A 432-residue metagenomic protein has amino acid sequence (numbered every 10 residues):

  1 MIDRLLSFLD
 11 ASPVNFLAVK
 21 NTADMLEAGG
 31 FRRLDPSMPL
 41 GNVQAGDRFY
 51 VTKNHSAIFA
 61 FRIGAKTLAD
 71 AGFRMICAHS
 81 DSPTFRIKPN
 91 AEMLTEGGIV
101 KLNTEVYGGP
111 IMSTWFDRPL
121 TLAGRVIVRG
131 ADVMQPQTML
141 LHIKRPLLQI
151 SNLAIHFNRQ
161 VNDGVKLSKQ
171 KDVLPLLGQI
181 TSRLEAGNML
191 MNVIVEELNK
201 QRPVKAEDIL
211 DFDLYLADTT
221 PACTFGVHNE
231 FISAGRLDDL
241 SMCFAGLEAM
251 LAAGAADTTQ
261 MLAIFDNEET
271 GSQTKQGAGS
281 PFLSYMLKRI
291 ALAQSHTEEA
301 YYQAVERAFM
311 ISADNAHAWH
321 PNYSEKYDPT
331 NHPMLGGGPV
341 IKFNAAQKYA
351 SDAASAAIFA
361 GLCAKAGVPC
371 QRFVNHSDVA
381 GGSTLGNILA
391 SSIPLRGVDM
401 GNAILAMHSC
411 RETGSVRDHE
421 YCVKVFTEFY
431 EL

Functional and structural regions predicted by a protein language model:
M1-L432: N-terminal hydrophobic/helix-forming segments and targeting peptides
